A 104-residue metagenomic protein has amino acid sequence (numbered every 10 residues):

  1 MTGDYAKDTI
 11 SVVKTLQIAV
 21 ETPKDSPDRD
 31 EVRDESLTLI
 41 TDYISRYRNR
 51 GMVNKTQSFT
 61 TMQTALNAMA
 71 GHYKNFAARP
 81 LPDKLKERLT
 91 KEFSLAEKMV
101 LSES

Functional and structural regions predicted by a protein language model:
M1-R50, N54: Alpha-helical segments in soluble extracytoplasmic regions
I10-K24, L66, A70-A77, E97: Regular secondary-structure segments
D30-L37, T56-T64, D83-S94: Short, charged, amphipathic alpha-helical segments
I44-P80: Long, amphipathic, charge-rich alpha-helical segments that form helical bundles/coiled-coils
K74-S104: C-terminal amphipathic alpha-helix
